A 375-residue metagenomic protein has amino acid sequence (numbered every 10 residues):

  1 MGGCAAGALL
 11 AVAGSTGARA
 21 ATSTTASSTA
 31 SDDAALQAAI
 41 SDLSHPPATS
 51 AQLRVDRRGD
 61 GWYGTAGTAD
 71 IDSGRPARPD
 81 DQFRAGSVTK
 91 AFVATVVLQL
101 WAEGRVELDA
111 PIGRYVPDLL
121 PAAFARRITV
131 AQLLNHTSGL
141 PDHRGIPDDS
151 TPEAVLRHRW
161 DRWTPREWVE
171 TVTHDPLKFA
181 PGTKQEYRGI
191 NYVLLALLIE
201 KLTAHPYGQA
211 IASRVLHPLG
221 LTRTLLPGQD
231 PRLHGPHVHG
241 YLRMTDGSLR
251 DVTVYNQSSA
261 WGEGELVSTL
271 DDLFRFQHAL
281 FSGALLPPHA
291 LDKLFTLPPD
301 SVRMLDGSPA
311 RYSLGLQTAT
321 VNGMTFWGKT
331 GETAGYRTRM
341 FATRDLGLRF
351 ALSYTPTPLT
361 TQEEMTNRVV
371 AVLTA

Functional and structural regions predicted by a protein language model:
M1-R19: N-terminal export signals
A20-T22, A26-T65, T253-A375: Catalytic loop of the DD-peptidase/beta-lactamase superfamily, centered on the K-T-G motif and neighboring
I40, G59, K90-V93, V97 (+8 more regions): Residue-level preference for non-acidic, small/hydrophobic
P47-T49, S73-A131, F179-R188, W261: Short active-site loop at a secondary-structure junction that contains or immediately precedes the catalytic residue(s)
R57, T68, S87-T89, N191 (+1 more regions): A mature extracytoplasmic/lumenal domain signature
R58-I71, R75-P76, R84: N-terminal carbohydrate-binding/catalytic regions of secreted carbohydrate-active enzymes
A123-T325, T330: Short, surface-exposed loop or secondary-structure junction motifs that flank catalytic or metal-binding residues
